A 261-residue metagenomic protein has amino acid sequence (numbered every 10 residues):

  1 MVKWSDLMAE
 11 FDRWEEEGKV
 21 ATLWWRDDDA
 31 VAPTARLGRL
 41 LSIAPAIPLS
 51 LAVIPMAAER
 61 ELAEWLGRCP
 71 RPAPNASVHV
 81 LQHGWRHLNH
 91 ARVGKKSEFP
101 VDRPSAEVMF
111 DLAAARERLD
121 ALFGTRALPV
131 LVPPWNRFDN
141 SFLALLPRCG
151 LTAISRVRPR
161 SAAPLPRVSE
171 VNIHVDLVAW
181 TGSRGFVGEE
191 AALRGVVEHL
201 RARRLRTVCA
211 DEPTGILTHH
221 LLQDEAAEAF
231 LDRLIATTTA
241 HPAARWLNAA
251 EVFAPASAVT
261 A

Functional and structural regions predicted by a protein language model:
V2, M8-A9, R13-G18, A153-I154 (+1 more regions): C-terminal domain-boundary segment and adjacent tail
V2-H79, A127-L128, I216: Active-site beta->alpha N-cap acidic-glycine motif
L7-E10, T34-R36, R60-P72, I154-E170 (+1 more regions): Alpha-helical scaffolding within the catalytic cores of extracellular/periplasmic polymer-degrading hydrolases
F11, L37, L41, A63-G67 (+4 more regions): Generic structural signal for well-ordered alpha-helices, preferentially at hydrophobic/aromatic core positions
A30, Q82-L88: Short glycine-enriched loops at secondary-structure junctions
I43-A46, P72-N75, A114-A127, R206-C209 (+1 more regions): A structural motif corresponding to the C-terminal end of an alpha-helix and its immediate exit/capping segment
H90-D120, A163-V208: Alpha-helical scaffold elements lining the catalytic groove of polysaccharide deacetylases
R103-V178, D224-F230: Catalytic domains of cell-wall/extracellular-matrix polysaccharide-remodeling enzymes, centered on de-N-acetylation
